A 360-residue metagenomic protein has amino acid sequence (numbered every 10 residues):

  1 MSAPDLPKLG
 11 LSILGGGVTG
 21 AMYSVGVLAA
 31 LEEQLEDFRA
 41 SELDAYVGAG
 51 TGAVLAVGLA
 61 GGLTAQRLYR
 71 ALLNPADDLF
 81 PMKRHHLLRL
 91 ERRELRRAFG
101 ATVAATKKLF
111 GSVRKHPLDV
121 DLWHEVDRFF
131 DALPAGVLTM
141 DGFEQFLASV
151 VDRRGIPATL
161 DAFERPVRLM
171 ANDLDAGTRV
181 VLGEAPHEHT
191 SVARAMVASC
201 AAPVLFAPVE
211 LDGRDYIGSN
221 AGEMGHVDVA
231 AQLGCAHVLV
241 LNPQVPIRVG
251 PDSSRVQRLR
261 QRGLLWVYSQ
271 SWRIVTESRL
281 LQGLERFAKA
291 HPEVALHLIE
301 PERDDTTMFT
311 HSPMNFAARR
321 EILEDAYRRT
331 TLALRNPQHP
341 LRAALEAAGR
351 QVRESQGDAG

Functional and structural regions predicted by a protein language model:
M1-A49, V57-G360: Patatin-like phospholipase
